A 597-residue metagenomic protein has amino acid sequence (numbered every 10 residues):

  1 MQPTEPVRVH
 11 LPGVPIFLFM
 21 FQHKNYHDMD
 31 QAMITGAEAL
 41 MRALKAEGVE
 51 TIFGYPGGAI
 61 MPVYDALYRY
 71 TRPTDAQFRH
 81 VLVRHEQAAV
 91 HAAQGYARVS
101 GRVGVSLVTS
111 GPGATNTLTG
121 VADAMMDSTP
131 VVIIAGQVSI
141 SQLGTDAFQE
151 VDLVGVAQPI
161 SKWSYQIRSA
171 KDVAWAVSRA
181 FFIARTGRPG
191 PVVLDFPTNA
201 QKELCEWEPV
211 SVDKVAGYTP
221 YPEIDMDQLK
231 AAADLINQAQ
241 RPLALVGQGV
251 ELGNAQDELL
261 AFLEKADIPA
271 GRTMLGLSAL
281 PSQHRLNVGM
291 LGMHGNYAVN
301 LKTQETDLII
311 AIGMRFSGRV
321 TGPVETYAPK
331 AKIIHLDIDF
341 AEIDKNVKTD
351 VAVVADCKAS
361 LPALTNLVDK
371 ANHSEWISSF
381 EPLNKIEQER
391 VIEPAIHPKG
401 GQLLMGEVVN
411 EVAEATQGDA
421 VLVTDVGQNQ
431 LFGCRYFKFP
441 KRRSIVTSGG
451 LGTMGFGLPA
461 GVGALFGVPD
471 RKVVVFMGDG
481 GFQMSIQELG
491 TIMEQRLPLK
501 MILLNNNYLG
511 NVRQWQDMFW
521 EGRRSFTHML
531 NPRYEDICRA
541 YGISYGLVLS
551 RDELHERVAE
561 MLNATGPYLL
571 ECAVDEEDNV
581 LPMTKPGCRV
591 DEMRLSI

Functional and structural regions predicted by a protein language model:
D30, K171, K230, D234 (+5 more regions): Phosphate/pyrophosphate-binding active-site segments
A37-M41, K45-V49, V63-L67, N384-L465 (+1 more regions): Active-site diphosphate/adenylate-binding microenvironment
A39-V49, G95-G101, M125, I183-R188 (+6 more regions): Glycine-rich phosphate/diphosphate-binding loops that line cofactor/substrate pockets in enzymes
F53-A92, I224, A233, N237-I309 (+1 more regions): Anionic-ligand anchoring segments at beta-strand to alpha-helix junctions in alpha/beta enzyme folds, i.e., glycine
M61-I140, A298-S317, L431-L509: Thiamine diphosphate
I134, Q142-Q149, D344-V354, K358-L364 (+1 more regions): Thiamine diphosphate
A135-A176, F196, G276-P382, V558: Glycine-rich, acidic loop regions that bind phosphate or pyrophosphate groups
V151, I183-Q238, V391-A395: Conformationally flexible catalytic loops at phosphate/diphosphate-handling active centers
